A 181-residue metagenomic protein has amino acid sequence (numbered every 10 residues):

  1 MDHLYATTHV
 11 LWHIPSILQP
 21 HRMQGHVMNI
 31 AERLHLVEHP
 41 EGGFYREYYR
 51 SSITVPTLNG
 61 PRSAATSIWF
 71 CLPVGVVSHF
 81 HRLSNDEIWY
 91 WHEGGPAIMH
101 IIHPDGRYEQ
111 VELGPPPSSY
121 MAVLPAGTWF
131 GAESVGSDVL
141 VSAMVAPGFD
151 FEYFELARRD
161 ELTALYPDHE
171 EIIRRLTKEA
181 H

Functional and structural regions predicted by a protein language model:
M1-T8: Extreme N-terminal basic, low-complexity initiation segments that serve as generic localization/processing leaders
P20: Cationic, low-complexity basic patches in intrinsically disordered or flexible, solvent-exposed regions
Q24-A122, D138-V139, P147-H181: Non-catalytic, conserved peripheral segments adjacent to functional cores
P117-E133: Conserved SET/PR-domain catalytic core that frames the SAM/AdoMet-binding pocket
F130-A132, V139-M144: Aromatic- and Lys/Arg-enriched surface recognition patch
